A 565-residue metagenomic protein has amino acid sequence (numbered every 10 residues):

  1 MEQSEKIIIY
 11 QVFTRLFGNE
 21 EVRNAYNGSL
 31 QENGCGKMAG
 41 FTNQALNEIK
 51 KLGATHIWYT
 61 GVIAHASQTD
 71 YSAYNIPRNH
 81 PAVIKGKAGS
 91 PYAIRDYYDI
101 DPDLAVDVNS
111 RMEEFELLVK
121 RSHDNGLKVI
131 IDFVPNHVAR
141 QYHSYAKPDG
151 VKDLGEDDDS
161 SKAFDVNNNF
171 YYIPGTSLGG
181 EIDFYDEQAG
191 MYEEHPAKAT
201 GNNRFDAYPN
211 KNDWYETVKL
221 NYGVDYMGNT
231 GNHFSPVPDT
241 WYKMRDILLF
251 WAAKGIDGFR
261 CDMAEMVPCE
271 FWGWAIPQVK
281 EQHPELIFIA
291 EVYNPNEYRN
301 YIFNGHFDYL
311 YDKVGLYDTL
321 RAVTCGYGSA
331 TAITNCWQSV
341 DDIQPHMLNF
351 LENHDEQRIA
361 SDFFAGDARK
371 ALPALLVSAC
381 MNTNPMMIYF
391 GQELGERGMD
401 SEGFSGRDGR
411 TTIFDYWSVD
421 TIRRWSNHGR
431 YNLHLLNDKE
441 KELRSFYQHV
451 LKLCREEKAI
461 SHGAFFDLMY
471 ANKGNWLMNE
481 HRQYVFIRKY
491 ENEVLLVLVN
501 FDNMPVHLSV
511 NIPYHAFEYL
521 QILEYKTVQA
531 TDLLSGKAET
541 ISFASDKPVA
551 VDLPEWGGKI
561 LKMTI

Functional and structural regions predicted by a protein language model:
M1-K128, N136-K147, V151-S161, K211-D213 (+3 more regions): N-terminal structural segment of carbohydrate-active enzymes
S4-E5, I9, F13, A93-I94 (+9 more regions): Alpha-amylase-like alpha-glycosidases and glucanotransferases acting on alpha-linked glucans and related
E5, E20, S29, S67 (+3 more regions): Loop/helix patches that line or flank the sugar-binding groove of alpha-linked glycan CAZymes
T14-L16, I63, D101-L104, P135-H137 (+8 more regions): Short, flexible loop/turn elements at secondary-structure junctions
G18-E21, H65-Y71, H137-S144, V267-F271 (+4 more regions): Short catalytic/ligand-binding loop motif for oxyanion handling, primarily in non-cytosolic enzymes, centered on
K51, D342, W476-H481, K489-E491 (+1 more regions): A short catalytic or substrate-binding loop motif that flags glycine-/basic-rich loops and adjacent residues that bind
H56-G61, V129-F133, R260-C261, I388-G391: Short beta-strand segments at enzyme active-site cores
N503-I565: C-terminal beta-sandwich/jelly-roll accessory domains of carbohydrate-active enzymes
